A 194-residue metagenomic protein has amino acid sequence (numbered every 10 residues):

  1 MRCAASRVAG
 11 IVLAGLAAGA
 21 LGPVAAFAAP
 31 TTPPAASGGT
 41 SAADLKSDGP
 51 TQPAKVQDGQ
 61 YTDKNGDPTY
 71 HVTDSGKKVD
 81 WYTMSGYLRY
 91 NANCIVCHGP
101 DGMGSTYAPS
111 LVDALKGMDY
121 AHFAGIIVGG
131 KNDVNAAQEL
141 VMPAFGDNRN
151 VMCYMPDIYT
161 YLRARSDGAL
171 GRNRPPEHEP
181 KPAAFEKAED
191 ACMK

Functional and structural regions predicted by a protein language model:
M1-V12: Bacterial N-terminal signal peptides that target proteins for export
A4, I95-H98, M193: Secreted/luminal cysteine- and crosslink-motif detector
L16-A26: C-terminal segment of classical bacterial N-terminal signal peptides
A29-V72, D80, L88, A137-K194: Flexible coil segments in periplasmic/lumen-exposed cytochrome c-class electron-transfer proteins
V79-P100, G125-G129: Sequence/structural segment immediately N-terminal to covalent heme-attachment motifs in c-type and related
N93-C94, H98, L115, G130-V134 (+1 more regions): Sec/Tat-exported extracytoplasmic proteins
D101-G129, A144-N148: Gly/Gly-Pro-rich "capping" loops immediately C-terminal to redox-active cysteine motifs in periplasmic/lumenal
